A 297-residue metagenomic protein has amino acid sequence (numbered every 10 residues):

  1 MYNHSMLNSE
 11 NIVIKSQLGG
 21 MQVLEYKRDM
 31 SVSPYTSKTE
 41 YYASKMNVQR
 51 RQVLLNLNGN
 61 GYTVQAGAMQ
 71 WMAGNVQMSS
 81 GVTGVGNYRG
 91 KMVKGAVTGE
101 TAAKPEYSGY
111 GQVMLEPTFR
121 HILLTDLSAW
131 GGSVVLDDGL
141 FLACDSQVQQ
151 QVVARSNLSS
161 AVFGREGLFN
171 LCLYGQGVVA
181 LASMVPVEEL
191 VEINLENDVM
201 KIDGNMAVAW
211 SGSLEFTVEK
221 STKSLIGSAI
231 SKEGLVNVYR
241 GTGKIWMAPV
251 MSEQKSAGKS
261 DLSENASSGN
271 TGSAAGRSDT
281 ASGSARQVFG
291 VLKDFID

Functional and structural regions predicted by a protein language model:
M1-D297: Composition-driven recognition of glycine/serine/threonine/acidic- and proline-rich low-complexity segments and repeats
